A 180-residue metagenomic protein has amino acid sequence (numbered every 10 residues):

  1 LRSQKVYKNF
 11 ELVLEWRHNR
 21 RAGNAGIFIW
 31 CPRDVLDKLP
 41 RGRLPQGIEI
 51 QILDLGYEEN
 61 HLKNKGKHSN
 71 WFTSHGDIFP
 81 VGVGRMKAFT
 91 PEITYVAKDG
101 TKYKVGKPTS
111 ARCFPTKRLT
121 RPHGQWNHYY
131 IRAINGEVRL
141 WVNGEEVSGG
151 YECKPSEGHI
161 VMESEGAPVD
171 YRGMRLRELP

Functional and structural regions predicted by a protein language model:
L1-P180: Carbohydrate-interacting regions of secretory-pathway proteins
